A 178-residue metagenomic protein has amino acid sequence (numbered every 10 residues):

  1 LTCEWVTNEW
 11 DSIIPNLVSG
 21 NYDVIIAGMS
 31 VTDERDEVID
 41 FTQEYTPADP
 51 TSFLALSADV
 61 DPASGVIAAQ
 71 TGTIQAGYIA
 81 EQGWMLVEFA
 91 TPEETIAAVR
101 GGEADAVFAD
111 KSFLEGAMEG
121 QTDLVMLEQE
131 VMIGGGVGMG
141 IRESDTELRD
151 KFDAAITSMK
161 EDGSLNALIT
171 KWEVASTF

Functional and structural regions predicted by a protein language model:
L1-G28: Extracytoplasmic small-molecule ligand-binding "clamshell" domains of the periplasmic binding protein/Venus flytrap
N8, Y78-E94, M126-E128, I156-F178: Ligand-binding clefts/hinges and TM-proximal coupling segments of bilobed small-molecule sensing domains
S12, S19, D36, A48-P50 (+3 more regions): Extracytoplasmic
L17-V18, V99-R100, M139, F152: Hydrophobic residues within well-ordered alpha-helices
D23-V24, D105-A106, V125, G138: Short, Asp-centered acidic motifs that coordinate Mg2+ and/or phosphate in catalytic or ligand-binding sites
S30, P47-A97, K111-E115: Bilobed "Venus flytrap"/periplasmic-binding protein-like clamshell domains and structurally analogous long
Y45-S52, K111, E115-T157, A175-F178: Periplasmic-binding protein-like
S57-A58, S64, A69-Q75, G138-S176: Extended ligand-binding regions for polar small-molecule ligands
